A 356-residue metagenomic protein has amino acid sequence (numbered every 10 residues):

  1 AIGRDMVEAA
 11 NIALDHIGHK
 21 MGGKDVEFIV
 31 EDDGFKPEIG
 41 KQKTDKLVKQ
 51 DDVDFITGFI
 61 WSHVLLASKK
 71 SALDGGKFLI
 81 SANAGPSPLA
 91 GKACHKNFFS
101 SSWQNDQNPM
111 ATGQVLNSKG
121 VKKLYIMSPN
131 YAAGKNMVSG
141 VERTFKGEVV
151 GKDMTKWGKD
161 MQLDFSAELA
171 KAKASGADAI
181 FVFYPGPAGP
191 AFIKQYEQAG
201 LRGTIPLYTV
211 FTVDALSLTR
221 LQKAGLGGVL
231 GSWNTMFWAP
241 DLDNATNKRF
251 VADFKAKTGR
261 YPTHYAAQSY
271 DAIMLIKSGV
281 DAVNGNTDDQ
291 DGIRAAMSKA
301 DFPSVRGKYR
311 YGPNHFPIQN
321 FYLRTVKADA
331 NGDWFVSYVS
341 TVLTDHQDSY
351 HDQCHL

Functional and structural regions predicted by a protein language model:
A1-N11, E31-E38, I60-W61, M127-K135 (+3 more regions): Extracytoplasmic "Venus flytrap"
I2-E8, H16, K20-L89, S101 (+3 more regions): Beta-alpha junction/loop-to-helix N-cap segments that form part of ligand/metal-binding clefts
D15-H16, M274-A282: Short glycine/serine- and small hydrophobic-enriched flexible loop segments
G23-E27, Q50-F55, D74-L79, C94-N97 (+6 more regions): Loop/turn elements at helix/coil->beta-strand transitions in domains of secreted/extracellular proteins
Q42, S87-P88, H95-A199, W238-R249: Extracellular/periplasmic Venus flytrap/periplasmic-binding protein
L47-I60, I80-A82, K123-S128, G176-G186 (+3 more regions): Periplasmic-binding protein-like
Y196-Y270, D281-T287, V326, A330 (+1 more regions): Extracellular/periplasmic periplasmic-binding protein-like sensory domains
D288-R306: Short, well-structured alpha-helical segments that form the helix of a local strand-helix-strand
